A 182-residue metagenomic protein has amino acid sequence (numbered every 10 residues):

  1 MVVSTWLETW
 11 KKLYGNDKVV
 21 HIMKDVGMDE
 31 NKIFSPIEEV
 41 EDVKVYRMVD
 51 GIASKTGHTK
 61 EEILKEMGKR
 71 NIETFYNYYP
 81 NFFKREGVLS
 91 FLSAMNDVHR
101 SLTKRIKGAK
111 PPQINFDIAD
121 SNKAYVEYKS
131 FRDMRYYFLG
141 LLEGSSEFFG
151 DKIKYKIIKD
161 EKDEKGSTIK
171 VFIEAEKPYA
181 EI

Functional and structural regions predicted by a protein language model:
M1-K60, M67, N71-F75, Y79: N-terminal low-complexity or simple alpha-helical regulatory segments that function as activation/interaction modules
E8-T9, A124-K129, L142: Short cationic amphipathic helices and targeting signals
V19, N31, E61, K84 (+2 more regions): Secondary-structure boundary/capping residues
K24, M28, I37-E41, N81-R85 (+3 more regions): Residue-level signal for alpha-helical context at structural boundaries
V45-Y136: Amphipathic interaction/junction segments at domain boundaries or subunit interfaces
F91-A94, S145-S146, I153-I157: Short, surface-exposed, polar/charged, turn-prone segments marking secondary-structure boundaries
A109-M134, D151-I182: Short terminal or interdomain "cap/linker" segment that borders an active site or interface and mediates
Y136-D151: Short, non-transmembrane amphipathic alpha-helical segments
